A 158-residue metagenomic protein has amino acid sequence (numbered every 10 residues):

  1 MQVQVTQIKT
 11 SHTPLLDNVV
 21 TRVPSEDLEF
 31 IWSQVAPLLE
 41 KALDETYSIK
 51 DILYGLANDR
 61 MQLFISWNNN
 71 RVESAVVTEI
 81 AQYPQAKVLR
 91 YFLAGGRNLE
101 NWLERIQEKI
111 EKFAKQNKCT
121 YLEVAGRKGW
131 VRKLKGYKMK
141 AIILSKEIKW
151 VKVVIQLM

Functional and structural regions predicted by a protein language model:
Q2-Q4, V124-M158: Active-site/acyl-donor-binding loops of N-acyltransferases
Q2-Y47: Short amphipathic alpha-helix that is part of the acyltransferase structural core
V23-S25, V35, I80-P84, E100-E104: Short hydrophobic/aromatic-rich motifs at helix boundaries and adjacent loops
L43-L63: Active-site rim helix/loop that mediates acceptor-substrate recognition in acyltransferases
L53-Y54, I80-Q82, K112: Short, flexible, glycine/charge-rich loop motifs used to bind or transfer phosphoryl groups or to couple energy/partner
N58-E100: Conserved donor-binding loop and adjoining core beta-sheet/short helix segment in diverse acyl/aminoacyl transferases
P84-K135: Acyl-donor binding region in acyl/amide transferases
